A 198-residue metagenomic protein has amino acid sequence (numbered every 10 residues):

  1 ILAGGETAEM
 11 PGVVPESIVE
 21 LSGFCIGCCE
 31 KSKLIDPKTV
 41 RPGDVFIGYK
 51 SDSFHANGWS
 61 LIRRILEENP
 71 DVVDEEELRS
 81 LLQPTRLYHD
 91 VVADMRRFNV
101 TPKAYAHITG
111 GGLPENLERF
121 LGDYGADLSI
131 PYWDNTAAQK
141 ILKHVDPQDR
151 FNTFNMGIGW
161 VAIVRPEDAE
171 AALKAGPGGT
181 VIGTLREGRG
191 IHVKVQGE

Functional and structural regions predicted by a protein language model:
I1-W59, T184, Q196: Glycine-rich anion-binding loops of enzyme active sites
E9-M10, S32, H55, R63 (+3 more regions): Basic, gly/Ser/Thr/Pro-rich low-complexity segments located predominantly at protein N termini
V14-V19, N69-L82, R86-E198: Glycine-/charge-enriched secondary-structure boundary and capping motifs
W59-P70: Short, compositionally biased
